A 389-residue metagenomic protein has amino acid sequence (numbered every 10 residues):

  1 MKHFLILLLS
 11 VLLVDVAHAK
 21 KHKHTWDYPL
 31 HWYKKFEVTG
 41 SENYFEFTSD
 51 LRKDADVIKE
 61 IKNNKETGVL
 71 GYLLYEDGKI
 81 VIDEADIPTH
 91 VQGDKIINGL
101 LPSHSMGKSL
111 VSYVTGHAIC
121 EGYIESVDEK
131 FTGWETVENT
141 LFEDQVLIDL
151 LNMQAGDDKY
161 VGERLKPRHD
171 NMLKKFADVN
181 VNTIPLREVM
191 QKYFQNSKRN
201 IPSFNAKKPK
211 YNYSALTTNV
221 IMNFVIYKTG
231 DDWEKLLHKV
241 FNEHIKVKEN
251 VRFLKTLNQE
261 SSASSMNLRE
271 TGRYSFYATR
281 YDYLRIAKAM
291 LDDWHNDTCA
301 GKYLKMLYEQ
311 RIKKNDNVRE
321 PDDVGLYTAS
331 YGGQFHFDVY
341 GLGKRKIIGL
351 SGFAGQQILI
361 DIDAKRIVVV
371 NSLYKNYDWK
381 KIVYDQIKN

Functional and structural regions predicted by a protein language model:
M1-A19: Classical Sec-dependent N-terminal signal peptides that target proteins to the secretory pathway
A17-G93, C120-E125, N152, G156 (+1 more regions): N-terminal leader/targeting segments and the immediately adjacent pre-domain N-terminus
K20-H24, I347-N389: Structured C-terminal helix/loop/strand segments within mature extracytoplasmic catalytic/sensor domains
G78, G99-S126, L150, I221-V225 (+1 more regions): Active-site SXXK
I97-N98, E163-N258, Y274: Catalytic-site signature segments of enzymes, centered on catalytic residues
C120-G162, L216, Y227-R273, D293-T298: Active-site helix/loop module of the DD-peptidase/beta-lactamase fold, centered on the serine-lysine SxxK catalytic
T217-F224, Y274-N296, Q356-S372: Active-site-proximal alpha-helical segments within enzyme catalytic domains
V247-E249, L254, Q259-L268, Q310-I367: Active-site Gly/Thr loop motif
